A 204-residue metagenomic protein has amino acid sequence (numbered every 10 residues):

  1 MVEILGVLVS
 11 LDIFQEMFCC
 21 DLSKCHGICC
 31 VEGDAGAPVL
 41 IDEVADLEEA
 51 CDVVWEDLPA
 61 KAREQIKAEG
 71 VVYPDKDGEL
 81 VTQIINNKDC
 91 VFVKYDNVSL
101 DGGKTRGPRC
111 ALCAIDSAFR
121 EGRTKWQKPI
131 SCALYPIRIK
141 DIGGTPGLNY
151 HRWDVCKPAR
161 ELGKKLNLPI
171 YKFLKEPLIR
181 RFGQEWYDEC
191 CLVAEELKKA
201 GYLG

Functional and structural regions predicted by a protein language model:
M1-G204: Short loop/turn segments that flank or connect secondary-structure elements
